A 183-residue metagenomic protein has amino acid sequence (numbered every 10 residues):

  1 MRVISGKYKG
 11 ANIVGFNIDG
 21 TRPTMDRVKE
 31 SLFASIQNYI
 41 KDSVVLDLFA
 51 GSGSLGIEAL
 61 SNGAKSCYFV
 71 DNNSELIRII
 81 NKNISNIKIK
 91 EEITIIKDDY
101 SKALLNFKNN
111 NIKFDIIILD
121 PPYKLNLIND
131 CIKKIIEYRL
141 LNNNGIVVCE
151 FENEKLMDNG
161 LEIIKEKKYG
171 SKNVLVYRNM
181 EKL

Functional and structural regions predicted by a protein language model:
M1-L183: Class I S-adenosyl-L-methionine-dependent methyltransferase catalytic core
